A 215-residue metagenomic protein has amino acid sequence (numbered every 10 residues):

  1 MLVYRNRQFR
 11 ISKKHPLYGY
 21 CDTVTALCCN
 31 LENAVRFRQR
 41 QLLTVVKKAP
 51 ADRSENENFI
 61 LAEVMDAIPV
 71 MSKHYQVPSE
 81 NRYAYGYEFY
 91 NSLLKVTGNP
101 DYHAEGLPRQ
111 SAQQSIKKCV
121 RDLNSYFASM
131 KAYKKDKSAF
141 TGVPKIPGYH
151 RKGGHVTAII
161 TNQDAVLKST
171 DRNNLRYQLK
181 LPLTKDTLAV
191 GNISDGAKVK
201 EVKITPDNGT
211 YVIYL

Functional and structural regions predicted by a protein language model:
M1-L215: Nucleic-acid substrate recognition interfaces
